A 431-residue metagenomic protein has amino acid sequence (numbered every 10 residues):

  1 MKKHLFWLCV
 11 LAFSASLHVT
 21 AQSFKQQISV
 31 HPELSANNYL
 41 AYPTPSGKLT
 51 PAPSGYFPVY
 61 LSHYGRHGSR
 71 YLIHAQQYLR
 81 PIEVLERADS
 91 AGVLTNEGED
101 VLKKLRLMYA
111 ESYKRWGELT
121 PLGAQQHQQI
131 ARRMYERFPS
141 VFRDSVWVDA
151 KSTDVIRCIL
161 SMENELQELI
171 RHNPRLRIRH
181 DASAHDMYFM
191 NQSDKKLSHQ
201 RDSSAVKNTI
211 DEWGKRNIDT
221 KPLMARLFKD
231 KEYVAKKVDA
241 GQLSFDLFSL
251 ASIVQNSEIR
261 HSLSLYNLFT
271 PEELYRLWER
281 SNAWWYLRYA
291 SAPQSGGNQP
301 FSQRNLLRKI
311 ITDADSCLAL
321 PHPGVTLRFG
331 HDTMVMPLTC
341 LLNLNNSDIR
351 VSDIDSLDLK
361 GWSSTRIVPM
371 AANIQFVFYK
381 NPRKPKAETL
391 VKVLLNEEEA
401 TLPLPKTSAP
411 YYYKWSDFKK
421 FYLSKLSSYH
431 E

Functional and structural regions predicted by a protein language model:
M1-F24: Bacterial Sec-dependent N-terminal signal peptides
Q22-W147, T153-T326, G330-E431: Signature for phosphate-centric chemistry
